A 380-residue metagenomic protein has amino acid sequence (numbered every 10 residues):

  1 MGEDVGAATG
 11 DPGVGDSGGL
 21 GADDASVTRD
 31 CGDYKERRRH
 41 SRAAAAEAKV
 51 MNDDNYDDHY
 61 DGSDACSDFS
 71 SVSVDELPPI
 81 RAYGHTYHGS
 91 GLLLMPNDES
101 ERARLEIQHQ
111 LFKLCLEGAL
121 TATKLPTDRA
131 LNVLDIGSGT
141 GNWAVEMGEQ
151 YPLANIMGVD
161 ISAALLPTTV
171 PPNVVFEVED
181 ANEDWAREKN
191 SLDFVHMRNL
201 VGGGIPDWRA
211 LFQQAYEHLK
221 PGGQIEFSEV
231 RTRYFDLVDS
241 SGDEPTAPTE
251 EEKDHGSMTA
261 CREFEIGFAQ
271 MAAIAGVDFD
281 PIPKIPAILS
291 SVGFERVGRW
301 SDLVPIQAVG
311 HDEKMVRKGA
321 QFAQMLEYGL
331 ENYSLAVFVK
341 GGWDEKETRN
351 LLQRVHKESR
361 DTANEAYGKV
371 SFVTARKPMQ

Functional and structural regions predicted by a protein language model:
M1-N190, A210, V230-G256, A260-E263 (+4 more regions): N-terminal charged/capping segments associated with class I S-adenosyl-L-methionine
G148-Q150, A215-H218, L289-S290: Short, surface-exposed basic-aromatic patches at helix termini and helix-loop junctions that form
N182, S191-R209: A short SAM/SAH-binding and catalytic strip from SAM-dependent methyltransferases
R209-Q224: A short glycine-rich, Lys/Arg-flanked "PGG" loop and its adjoining helix->strand segment in the class I
I225-E226, R296: A short hydrophobic/small-residue beta-strand
V277-V292: Short alpha-helix
E295-L303: Short, well-structured beta-strand/strand-turn elements
